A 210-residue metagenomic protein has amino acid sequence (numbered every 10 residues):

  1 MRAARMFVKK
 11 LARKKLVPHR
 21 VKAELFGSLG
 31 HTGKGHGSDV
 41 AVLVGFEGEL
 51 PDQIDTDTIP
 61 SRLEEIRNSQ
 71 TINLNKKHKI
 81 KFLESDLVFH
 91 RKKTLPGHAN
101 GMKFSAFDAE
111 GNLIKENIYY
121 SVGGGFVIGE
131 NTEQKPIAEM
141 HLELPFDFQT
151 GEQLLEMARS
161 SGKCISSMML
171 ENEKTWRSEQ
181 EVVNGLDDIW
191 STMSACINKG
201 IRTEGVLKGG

Functional and structural regions predicted by a protein language model:
M1, T32, E179-V182: Short, N-terminal intrinsically disordered low-complexity segments that are rich in Pro/Gly and polar/charged residues
M1-A4, G35-G37: Conserved phosphate/anionic-ligand binding catalytic regions in large, soluble enzymes, centered on
R2-L25, D57: Non-transmembrane, aqueous-exposed alpha-helical and coiled segments at domain scale
M6-K14, G45-Q53, F107, T192-E204: Change "in soluble alpha/beta enzymes" to "in soluble alpha/beta proteins
K22-K163: Beta-sandwich/jelly-roll carbohydrate-recognition scaffolds of carbohydrate-active enzymes
E116-Y120, G162-M169, V183, S194 (+1 more regions): A structural signal for small-residue-enriched, beta-sheet-centric alpha/beta enzyme cores and oligomeric scaffold folds
A158, E171-W176: Extended alpha-helical interaction modules
W176-G210: Accessory "access/gating" subregions that flank catalytic or transport cores
